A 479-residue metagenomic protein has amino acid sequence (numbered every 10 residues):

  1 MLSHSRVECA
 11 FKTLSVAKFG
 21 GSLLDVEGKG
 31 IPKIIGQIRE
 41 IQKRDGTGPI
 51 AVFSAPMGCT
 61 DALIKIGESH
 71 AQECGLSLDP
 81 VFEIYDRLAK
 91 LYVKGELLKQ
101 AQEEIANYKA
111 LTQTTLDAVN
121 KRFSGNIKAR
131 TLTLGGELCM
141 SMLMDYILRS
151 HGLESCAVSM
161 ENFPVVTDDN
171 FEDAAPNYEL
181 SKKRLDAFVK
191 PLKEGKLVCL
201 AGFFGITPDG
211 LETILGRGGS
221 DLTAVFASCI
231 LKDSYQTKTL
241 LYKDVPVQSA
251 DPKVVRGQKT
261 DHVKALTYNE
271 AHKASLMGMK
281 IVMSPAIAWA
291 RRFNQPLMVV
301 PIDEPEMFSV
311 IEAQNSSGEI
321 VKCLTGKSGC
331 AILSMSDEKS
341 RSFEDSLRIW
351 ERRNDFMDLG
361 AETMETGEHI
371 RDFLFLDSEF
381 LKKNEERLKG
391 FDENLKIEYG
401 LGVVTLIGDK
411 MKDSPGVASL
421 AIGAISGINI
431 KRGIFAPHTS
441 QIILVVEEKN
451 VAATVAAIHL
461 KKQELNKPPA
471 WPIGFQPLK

Functional and structural regions predicted by a protein language model:
L2-V282, I287, V445-E447, N466 (+1 more regions): Nucleotide/pyrophosphate-binding catalytic subdomain
C9-A10, L192-K193, R292, G326-S328 (+1 more regions): A generic structural signal for short, non-catalytic loop/turn and secondary-structure boundary residues
T13-S15, G48-A51, E154-C156, K196-C199 (+11 more regions): Structural motif
G21, E161, F203-F204, V245 (+5 more regions): A broadly conserved detector of short glycine/acidic/proline-rich loop/turn motifs that flank catalytic sites and bind
I35-R39, C229, R291, I422 (+2 more regions): A structural alpha-helix within SAM-dependent methyltransferase catalytic domains
D45, G152, G195, K232-Y235 (+5 more regions): Glycine-centered loop/turn motif at secondary-structure junctions
Y268-E344: A conserved active-site cap/scaffold subdomain adjacent to cofactor or substrate pockets
S309-K479: A conserved regulatory-domain signal marking ACT and ACT-like small-molecule sensing domains and adjacent regulatory
